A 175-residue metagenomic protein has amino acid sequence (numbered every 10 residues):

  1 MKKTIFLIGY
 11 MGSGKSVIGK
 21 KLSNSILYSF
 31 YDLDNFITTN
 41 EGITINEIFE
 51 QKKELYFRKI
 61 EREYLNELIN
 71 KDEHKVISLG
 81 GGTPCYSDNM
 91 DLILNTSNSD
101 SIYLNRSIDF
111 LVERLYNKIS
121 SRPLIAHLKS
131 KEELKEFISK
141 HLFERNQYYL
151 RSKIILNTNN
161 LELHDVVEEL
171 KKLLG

Functional and structural regions predicted by a protein language model:
K2, S25, K129, F143-G175: NTP-dependent small-molecule kinase module
L7: Hydrophobic anchor at the beta1->P-loop junction of P-loop NTPases
Y10: P-loop (Walker A) phosphate-binding loop of NTP-binding proteins
S13: ATP-binding Walker
S16: Walker A/P-loop
N35-L94, D109, S121-P123: ATP-dependent small-molecule kinase phosphotransfer cores that center on conserved nucleotide phosphate-binding segments
S97-E144: A glycine- and Lys/Arg-enriched "phosphate-lid" helix/loop adjacent to the NTP-binding pocket of small-molecule kinases
